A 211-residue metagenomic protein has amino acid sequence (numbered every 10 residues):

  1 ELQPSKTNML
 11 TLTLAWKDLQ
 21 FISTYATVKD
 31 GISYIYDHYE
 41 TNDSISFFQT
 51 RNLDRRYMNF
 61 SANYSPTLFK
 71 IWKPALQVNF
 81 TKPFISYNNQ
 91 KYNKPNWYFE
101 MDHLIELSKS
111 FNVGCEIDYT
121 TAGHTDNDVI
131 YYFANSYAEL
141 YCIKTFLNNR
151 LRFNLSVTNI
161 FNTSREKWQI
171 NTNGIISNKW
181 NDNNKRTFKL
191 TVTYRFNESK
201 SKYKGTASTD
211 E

Functional and structural regions predicted by a protein language model:
E1-K29, S46-M58, T67, N183-R186: Outer-membrane beta-barrel signature, preferentially recognizing the C-terminal barrel domain of Gram-negative
N8, W16-D18, Y25-K29, P66 (+5 more regions): Transmembrane beta-strands of outer-membrane beta-barrel pores
L10, L19-S23, W72-V78, W97-M101 (+4 more regions): Transmembrane beta-strands of outer-membrane beta-barrel proteins
L10-W16, F60-P66, M101-I105, L140-K144 (+2 more regions): Residues on the lipid-exposed face of transmembrane beta-strands in outer-membrane beta-barrel proteins
Y25-T27, G31-E40, Q77, I85-N93 (+4 more regions): Outer-membrane beta-barrel translocator domains and adjoining extracellular loop/strand segments of Gram-negative
A26-K29, I45-F47, R51-T120: Gram-negative outer-membrane beta-barrel transporters
F80-I85, F99-F146, S156-N162, I170 (+1 more regions): C-terminal beta-barrel architecture of Gram-negative outer-membrane proteins
F146-E211: C-terminal beta-signal and adjacent terminal beta-strands/loops of Gram-negative outer-membrane beta-barrel proteins
